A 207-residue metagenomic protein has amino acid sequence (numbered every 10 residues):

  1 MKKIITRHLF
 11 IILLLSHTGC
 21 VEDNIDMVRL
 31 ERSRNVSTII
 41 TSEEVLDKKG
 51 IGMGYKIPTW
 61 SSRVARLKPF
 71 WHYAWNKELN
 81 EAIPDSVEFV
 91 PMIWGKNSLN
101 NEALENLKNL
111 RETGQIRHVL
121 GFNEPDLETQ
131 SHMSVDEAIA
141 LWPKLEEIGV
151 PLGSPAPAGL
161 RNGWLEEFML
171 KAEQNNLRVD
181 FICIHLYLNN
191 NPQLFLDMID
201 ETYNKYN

Functional and structural regions predicted by a protein language model:
K2-I11: Sec-dependent signal peptide recognition, specifically the positively charged N-region followed immediately by
H17-E44: Bacterial Sec-dependent N-terminal signal peptides
L46-V119: N-terminal carbohydrate-binding/catalytic regions of secreted carbohydrate-active enzymes
M53-G54, G149-E166, F181, N207: Aromatic-lined carbohydrate-recognition surfaces of secreted/lumenal glycan-active proteins
S61, L104-R111, V135-G149, L165-M169 (+1 more regions): Generic structural signal for well-ordered alpha-helices, preferentially at hydrophobic/aromatic core positions
A74, P91, L165-Y203, N207: Aromatic- and acid-rich polysaccharide-binding/catalytic face of secreted or lumenal carbohydrate-active enzymes
A82-P84, N100, E128-H132, N162-W164 (+1 more regions): Extracytoplasmic/secreted cell-surface and envelope-processing proteins
R111-V135, G153-R161, L177-L186: Active-site groove signature of glycoside hydrolases
